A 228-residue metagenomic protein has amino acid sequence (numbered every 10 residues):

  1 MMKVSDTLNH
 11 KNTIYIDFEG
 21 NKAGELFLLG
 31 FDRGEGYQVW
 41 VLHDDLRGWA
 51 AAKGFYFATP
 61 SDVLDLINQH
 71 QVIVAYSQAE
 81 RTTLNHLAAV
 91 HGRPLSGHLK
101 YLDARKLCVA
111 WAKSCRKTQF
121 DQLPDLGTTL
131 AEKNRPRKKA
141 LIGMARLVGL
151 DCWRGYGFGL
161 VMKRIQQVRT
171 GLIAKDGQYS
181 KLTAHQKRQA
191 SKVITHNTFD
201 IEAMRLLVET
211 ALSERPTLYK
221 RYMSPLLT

Functional and structural regions predicted by a protein language model:
M1-Q71: Conserved RNase H-like, two-metal-ion catalytic cores of nucleic-acid enzymes
D17-E19, E80, D103, D200: Acidic active-site catalytic centers that drive phospho-/nucleotidyl reactions and related ester hydrolyses
E25-L26, W111, V208: Short, function-defining helix-loop hinge/capping sites that tune catalysis or transport
L29, C115, A211-L212: Hydrophobic alpha-helical membrane context
W40-D151: Conserved DEDDh/DEDDy metal-dependent 3′-5′ exonuclease domain
V74, A131-R135, G143-L227: Acidic, Mg2+-coordinating catalytic module of metal-dependent nucleases/exonucleases that use a two-metal-ion mechanism
